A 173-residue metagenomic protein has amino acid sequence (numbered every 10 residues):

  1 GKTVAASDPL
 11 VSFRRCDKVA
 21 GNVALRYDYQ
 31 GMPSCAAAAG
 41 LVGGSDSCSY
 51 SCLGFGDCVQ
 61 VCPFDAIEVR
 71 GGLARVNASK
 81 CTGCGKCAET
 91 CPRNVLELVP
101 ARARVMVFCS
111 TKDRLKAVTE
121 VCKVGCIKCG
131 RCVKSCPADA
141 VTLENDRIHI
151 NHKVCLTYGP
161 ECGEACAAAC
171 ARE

Functional and structural regions predicted by a protein language model:
G1-S135, D139-T142, D146, C155 (+1 more regions): Ferredoxin-type iron-sulfur electron-transfer modules and their immediate structural context
N151-H152: Extracellular beta-strand/beta-solenoid scaffold signature
